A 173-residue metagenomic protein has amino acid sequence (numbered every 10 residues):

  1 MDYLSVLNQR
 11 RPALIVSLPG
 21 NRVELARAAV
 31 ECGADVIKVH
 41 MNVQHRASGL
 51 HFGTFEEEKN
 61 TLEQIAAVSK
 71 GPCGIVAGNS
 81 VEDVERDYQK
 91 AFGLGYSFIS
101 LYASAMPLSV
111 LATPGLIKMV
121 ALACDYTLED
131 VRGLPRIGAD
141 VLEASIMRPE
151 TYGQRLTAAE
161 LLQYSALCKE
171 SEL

Functional and structural regions predicted by a protein language model:
M1-A28: N-terminal amphipathic alpha-helix/helix-capping segment at the start of soluble metabolic enzymes
D2-Y3, S48-G78, L108-C124, T157-L173: Alpha-helix-loop-beta-strand connector modules within alpha/beta enzyme cores
P12-L18, I37-V39, G71-G78, I99-L101 (+3 more regions): Hydrophobic faces of well-ordered beta-strands that scaffold small-molecule active sites in alpha/beta enzyme cores
G20-A26, E56-K59, V81-E85: A short, well-structured beta->alpha microelement
V23-G33, L128-R136: Short amphipathic alpha-helices and their capping/turn segments at secondary-structure boundaries
V30, D35-N60, I146-R155: Glycine-rich, proline-tolerant flexible connector loops at the mouths of alpha/beta enzymes
E85-S171: Conserved anion-binding
